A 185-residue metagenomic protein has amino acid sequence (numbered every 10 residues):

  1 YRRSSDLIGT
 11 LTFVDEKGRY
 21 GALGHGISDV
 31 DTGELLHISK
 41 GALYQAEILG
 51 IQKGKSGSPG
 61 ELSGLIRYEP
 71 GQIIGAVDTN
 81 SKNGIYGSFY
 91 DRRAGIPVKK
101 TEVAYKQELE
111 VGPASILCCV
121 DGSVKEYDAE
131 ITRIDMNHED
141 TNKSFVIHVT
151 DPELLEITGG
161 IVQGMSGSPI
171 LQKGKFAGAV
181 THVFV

Functional and structural regions predicted by a protein language model:
Y1, L11, I170, G174: Terminal peptide-recognition signature
L7-I8, S28-T32, L154-L155: Short beta-strands and strand-coil junctions in structured, solvent-facing domains, enriched
T12, G18-S144, V183-F184: Charged, low-complexity helical/coil segments in non-catalytic cytosolic or luminal regions
R93-K99, P152-G159: Short, structured beta-strand/loop micro-motifs enriched in basic residues and often containing a Trp
C119-S123, T150, K173: Short strand-coil-strand connectors
K143-P152: Extracellular trypsin-like serine protease catalytic domains
T158-V180: Catalytic nucleophile loop of clan PA
